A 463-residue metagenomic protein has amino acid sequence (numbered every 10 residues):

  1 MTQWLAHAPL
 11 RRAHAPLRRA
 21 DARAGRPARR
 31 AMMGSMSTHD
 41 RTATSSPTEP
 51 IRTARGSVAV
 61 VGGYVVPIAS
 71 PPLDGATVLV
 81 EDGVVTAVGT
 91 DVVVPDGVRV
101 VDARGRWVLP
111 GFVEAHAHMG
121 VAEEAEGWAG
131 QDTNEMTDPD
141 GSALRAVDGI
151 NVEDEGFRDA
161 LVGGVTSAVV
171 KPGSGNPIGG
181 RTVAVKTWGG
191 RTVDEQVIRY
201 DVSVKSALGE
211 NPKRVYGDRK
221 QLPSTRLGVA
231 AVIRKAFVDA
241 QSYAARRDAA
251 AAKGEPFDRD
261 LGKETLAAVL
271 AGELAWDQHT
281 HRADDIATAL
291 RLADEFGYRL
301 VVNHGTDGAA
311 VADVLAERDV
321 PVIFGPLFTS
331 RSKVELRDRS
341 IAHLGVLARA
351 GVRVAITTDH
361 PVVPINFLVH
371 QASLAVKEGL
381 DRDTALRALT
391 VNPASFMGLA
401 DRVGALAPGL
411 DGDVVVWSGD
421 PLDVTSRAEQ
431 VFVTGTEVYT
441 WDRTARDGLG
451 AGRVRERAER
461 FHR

Functional and structural regions predicted by a protein language model:
W4-R30: Compositionally biased, low-complexity flexible segments
R26, T42-T44, P50-G56, V65 (+2 more regions): Histidine-rich, glycine-flanked metal-binding segment
T48-E49, E124-A125, Q131-T137, G141-L144 (+4 more regions): His/Asp/Glu-enriched, well-ordered alpha-helical/loop segment that forms or immediately abuts the divalent-metal
V61-V66, A407-G452: C-terminal cap of metal-dependent C-N hydrolases
G63, V78, G83, G105 (+8 more regions): Divalent metal-coordination and catalytic microenvironments
A103-P172: Metal-associated gating/positioning segment near the N- to mid-region
A125-I150, V185-R191, A207, P212-V215 (+3 more regions): Active-site gating loops and adjacent loop-to-helix segments of metal-dependent hydrolytic enzymes
G156, L161-L300, R427, F461-H462: Polyanionic/metal-chelating signatures
